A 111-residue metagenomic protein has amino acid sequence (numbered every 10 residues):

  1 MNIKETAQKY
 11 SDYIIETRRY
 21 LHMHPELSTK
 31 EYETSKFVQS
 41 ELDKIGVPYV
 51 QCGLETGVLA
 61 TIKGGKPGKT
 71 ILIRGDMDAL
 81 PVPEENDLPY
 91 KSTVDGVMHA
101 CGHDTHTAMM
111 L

Functional and structural regions predicted by a protein language model:
N2-H99, A108: Acidic/His- and Gly-rich active-site-bordering loop/insert found across diverse amide/peptide-bond hydrolases
L111: Cytochrome P450 heme-iron axial ligand motif
